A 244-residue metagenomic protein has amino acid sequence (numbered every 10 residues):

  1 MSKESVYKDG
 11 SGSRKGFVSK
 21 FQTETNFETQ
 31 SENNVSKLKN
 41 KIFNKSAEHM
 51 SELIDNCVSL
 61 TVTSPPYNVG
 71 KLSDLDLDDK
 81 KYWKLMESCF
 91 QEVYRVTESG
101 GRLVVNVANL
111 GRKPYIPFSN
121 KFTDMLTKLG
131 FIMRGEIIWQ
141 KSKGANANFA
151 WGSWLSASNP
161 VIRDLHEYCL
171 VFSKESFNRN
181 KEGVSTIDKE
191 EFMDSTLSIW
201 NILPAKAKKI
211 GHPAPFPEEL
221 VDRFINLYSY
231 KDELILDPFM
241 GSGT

Functional and structural regions predicted by a protein language model:
M1-T244: Core catalytic lobe of class I
